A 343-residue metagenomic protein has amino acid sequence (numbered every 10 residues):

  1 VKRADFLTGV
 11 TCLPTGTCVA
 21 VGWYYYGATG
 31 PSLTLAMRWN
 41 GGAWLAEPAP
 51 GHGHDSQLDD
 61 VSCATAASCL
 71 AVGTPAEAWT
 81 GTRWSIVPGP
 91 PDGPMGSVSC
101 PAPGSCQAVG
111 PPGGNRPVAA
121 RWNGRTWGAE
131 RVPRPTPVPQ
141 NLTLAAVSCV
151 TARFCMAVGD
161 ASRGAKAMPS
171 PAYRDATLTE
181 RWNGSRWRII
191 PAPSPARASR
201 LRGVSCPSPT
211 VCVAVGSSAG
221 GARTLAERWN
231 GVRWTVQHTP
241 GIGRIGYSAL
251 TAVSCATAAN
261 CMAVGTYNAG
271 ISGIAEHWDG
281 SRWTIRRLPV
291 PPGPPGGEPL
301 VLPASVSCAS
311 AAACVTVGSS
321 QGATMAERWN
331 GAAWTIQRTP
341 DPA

Functional and structural regions predicted by a protein language model:
V1-A343: Residue-level hotspots at or immediately adjacent to binding/recognition sites across diverse folds
